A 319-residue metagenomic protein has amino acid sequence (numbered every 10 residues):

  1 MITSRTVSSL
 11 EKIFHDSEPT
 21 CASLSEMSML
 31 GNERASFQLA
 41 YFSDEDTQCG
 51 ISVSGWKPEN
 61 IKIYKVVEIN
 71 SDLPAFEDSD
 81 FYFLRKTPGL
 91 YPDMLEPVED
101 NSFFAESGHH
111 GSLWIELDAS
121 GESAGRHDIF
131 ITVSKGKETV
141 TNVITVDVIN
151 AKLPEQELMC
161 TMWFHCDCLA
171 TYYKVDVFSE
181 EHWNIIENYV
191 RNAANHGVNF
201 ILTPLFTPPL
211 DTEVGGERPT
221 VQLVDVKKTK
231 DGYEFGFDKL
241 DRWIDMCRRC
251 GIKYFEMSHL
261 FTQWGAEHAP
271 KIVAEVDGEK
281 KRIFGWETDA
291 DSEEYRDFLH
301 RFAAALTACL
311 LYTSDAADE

Functional and structural regions predicted by a protein language model:
M1-S25, M29, D44-E45, E138-V177: Long, low-complexity ectodomains and other extracytoplasmic segments of secretory-pathway proteins
I2-C21, E45-I115: Surface-exposed binding patches on compact interaction domains or structured appendages
C21, N32-Q38, E122-F130: Short, solvent-exposed loop/turn segments enriched in Ser/Thr/Gly
M27-R34, D44, E106-H110, A124-G125: Solvent-exposed, conformationally flexible loop/turn segments
D78-M94, F164-C168, P209-C250, A266-R301: Aromatic- and acidic-residue-enriched carbohydrate-binding clefts of CAZyme catalytic domains
S102-Q156: Extended acidic/polar, glycine-enriched regions that form or flank non-catalytic beta-rich accessory modules
N142-G215, R248, K253: An acidic-aromatic substrate-binding cleft motif
Y312-E319: Conserved small/polar residues in nucleotide/adenosyl-binding loops
